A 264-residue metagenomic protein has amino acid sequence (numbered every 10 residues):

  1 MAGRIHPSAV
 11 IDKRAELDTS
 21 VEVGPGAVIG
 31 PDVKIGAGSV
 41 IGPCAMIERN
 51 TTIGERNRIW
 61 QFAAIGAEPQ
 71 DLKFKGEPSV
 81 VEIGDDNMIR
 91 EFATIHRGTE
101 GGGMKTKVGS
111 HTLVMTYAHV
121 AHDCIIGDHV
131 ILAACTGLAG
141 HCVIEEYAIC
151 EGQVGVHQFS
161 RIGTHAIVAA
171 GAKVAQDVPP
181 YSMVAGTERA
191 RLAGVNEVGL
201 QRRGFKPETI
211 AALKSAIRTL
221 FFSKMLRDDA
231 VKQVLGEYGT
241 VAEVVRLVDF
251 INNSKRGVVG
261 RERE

Functional and structural regions predicted by a protein language model:
M1-S8, K13-R14, T19-S20, R56 (+6 more regions): Terminal amphipathic alpha-helical/low-complexity segments used for targeting or macromolecular assembly
R4-A185, R189: Structural signal for interior beta-strand "rungs" in well-ordered beta-sheet cores of soluble enzyme domains
